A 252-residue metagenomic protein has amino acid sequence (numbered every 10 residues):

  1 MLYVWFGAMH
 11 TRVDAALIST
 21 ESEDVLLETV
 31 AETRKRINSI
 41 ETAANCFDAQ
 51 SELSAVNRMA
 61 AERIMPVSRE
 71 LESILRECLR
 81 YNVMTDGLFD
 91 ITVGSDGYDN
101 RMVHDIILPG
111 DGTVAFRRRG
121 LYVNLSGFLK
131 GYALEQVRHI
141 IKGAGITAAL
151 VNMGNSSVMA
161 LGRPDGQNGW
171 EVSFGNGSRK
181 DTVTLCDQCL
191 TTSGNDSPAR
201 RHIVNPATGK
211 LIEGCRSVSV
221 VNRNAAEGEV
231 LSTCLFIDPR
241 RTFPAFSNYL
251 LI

Functional and structural regions predicted by a protein language model:
M1-I252: Mature catalytic core of soluble alpha/beta enzymes
